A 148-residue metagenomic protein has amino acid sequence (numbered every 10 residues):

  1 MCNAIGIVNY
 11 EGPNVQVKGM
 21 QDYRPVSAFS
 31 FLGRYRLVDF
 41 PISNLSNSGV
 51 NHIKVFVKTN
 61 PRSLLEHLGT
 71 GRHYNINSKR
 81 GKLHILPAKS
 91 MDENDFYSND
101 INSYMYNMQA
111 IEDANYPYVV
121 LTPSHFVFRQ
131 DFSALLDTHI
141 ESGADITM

Functional and structural regions predicted by a protein language model:
M1-L32, S43, S48: N-terminal nucleotide-binding beta1-loop-alpha1 segment
L37-I42: Short, well-formed alpha-helical segments that are part of the catalytic scaffolds of diverse glycosyltransferases
H52-K58: Short internal beta-strands
L65-E66, T70-N115: Short phosphate-binding loop-to-helix
V119: Short aromatic/hydrophobic "clamp" motif used to bind/position activated sugar donors
T122-P123: Active-site acidic Asp-centered loop
F126-M148: Conserved donor-nucleotide/metal-binding helix-loop-beta segment in metal-dependent transferases, i.e., the alpha-helix
